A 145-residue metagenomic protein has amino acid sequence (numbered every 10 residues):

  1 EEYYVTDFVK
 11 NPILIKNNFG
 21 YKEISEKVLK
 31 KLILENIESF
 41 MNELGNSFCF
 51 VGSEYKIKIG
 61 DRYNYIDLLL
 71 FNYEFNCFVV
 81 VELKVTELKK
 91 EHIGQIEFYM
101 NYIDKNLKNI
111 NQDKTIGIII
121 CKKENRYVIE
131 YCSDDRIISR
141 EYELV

Functional and structural regions predicted by a protein language model:
E1-V145: Charged, terminal alpha-helix-loop-beta segments that serve as non-catalytic nucleic-acid engagement and/or assembly
